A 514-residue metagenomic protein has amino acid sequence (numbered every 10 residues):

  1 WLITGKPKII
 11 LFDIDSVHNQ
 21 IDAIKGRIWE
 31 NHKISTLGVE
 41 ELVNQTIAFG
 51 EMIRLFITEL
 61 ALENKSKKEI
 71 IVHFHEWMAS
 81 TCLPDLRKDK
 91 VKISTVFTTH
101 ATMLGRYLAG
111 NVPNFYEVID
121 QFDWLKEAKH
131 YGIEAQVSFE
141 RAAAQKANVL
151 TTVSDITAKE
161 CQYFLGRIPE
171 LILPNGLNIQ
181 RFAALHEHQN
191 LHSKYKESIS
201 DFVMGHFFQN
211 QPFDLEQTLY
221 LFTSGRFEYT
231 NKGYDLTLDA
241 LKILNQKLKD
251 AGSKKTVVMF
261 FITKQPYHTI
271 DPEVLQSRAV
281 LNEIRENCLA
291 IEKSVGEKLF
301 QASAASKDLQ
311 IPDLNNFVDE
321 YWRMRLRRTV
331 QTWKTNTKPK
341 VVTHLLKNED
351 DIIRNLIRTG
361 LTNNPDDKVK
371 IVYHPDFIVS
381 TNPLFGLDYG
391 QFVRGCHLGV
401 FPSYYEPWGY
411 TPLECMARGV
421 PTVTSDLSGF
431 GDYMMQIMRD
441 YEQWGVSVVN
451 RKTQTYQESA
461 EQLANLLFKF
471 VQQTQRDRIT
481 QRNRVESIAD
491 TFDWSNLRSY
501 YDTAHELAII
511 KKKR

Functional and structural regions predicted by a protein language model:
W1-R514: Catalytic cores of nucleotide-sugar-dependent glycosyltransferases that transfer UDP/GDP/TDP-activated
